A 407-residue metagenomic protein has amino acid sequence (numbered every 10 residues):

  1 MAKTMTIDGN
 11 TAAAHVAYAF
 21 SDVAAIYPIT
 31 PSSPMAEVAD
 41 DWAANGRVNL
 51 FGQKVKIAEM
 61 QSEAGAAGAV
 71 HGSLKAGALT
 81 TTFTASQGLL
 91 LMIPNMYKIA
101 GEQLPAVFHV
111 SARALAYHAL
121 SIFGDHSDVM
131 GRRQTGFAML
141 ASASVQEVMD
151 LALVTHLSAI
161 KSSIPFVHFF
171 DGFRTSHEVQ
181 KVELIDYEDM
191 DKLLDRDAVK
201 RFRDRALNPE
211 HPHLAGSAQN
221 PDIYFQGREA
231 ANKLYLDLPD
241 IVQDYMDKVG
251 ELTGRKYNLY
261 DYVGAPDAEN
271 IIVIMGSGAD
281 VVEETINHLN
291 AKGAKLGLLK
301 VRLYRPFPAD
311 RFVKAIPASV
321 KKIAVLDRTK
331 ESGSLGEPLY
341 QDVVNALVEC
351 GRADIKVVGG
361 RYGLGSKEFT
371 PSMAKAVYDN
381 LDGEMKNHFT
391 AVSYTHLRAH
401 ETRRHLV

Functional and structural regions predicted by a protein language model:
A2-I7, V23-T30, P34-D41, K54 (+5 more regions): Metallocofactor- and cofactor-centric catalytic cores in central/energy metabolism, strongly enriched
V23-E59, V273-L299: Anionic-ligand anchoring segments at beta-strand to alpha-helix junctions in alpha/beta enzyme folds, i.e., glycine
M35-D40, A69-G72, M92-M96, Y117-F123 (+6 more regions): Short acidic, glycine/serine/threonine-rich loops at helix termini
E37-G131, F137-I160: Thiamine diphosphate
F51-V55, F166-D261: Conformationally flexible catalytic loops at phosphate/diphosphate-handling active centers
D247-V392: Thiamine diphosphate
T395-T402: Conserved small/polar residues in nucleotide/adenosyl-binding loops
